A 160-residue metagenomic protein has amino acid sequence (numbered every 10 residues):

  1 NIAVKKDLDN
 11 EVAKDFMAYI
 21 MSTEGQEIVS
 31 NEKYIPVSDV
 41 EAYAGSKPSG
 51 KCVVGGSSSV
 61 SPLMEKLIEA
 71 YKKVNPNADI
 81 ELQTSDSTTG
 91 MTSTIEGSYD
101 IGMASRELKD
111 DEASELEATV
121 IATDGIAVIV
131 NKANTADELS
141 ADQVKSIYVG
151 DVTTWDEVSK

Functional and structural regions predicted by a protein language model:
N1-K160: Exported/periplasmic ABC-transporter solute-binding proteins
